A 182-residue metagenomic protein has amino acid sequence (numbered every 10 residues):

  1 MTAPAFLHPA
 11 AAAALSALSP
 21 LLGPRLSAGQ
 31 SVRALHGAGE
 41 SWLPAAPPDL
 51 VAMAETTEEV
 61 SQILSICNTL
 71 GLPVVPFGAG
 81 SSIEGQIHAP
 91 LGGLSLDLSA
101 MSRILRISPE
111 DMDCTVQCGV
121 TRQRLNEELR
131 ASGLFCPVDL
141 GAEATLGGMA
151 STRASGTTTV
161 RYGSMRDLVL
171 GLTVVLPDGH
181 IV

Functional and structural regions predicted by a protein language model:
M1-S65, S81-M112: N-terminal flexible segment immediately upstream of the FAD-binding catalytic core in FAD-dependent oxidoreductases
P24, L72, L134: Short glycine/serine/threonine/alanine-rich loop segments
I63, L70, L125: Aromatic/hydrophobic pocket-lining residues that form π-stacking "cages" and hydrophobic walls in ligand
N68-L70, F77-A79, A144, L168: Short, basic and Ser/Thr-rich N-terminal targeting/leader segments
P76-G80, I87, L98, C118 (+1 more regions): Glycine-rich, histidine-containing beta strand-loop boundary motifs that form or position
R103-E110, C114-V182: FAD-binding subdomain of flavoenzyme oxidoreductases
